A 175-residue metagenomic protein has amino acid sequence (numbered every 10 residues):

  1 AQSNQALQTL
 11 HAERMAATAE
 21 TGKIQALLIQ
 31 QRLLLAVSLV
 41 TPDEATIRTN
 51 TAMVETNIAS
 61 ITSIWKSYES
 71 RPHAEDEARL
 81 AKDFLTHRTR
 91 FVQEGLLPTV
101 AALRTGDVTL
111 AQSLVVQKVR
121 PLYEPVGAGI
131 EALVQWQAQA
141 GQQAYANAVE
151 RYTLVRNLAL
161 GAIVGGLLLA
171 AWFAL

Functional and structural regions predicted by a protein language model:
A1-Q31, R48, P72-R88, Y123 (+1 more regions): Amphipathic alpha-helical segments and their boundaries
T9-K23, L39, T46-M53, D76-F84 (+3 more regions): Non-transmembrane, amphipathic alpha-helical segments
I24, Q31, S38, V54 (+8 more regions): Alpha-helical solenoid scaffolds that mediate protein-protein interactions, centered on TPR/SEL1-like repeats but also
L35, W65, P98-V100, A111 (+1 more regions): Generic hydrophobic alpha-helical segments
D43-S70: Alpha-helical segments in soluble extracytoplasmic regions
K82, T86-A101, D107-T153: Extracytoplasmic
G165-L175: Cytosolic-side ends of inner-membrane transmembrane helices, especially those that anchor bacterial signal-transduction
